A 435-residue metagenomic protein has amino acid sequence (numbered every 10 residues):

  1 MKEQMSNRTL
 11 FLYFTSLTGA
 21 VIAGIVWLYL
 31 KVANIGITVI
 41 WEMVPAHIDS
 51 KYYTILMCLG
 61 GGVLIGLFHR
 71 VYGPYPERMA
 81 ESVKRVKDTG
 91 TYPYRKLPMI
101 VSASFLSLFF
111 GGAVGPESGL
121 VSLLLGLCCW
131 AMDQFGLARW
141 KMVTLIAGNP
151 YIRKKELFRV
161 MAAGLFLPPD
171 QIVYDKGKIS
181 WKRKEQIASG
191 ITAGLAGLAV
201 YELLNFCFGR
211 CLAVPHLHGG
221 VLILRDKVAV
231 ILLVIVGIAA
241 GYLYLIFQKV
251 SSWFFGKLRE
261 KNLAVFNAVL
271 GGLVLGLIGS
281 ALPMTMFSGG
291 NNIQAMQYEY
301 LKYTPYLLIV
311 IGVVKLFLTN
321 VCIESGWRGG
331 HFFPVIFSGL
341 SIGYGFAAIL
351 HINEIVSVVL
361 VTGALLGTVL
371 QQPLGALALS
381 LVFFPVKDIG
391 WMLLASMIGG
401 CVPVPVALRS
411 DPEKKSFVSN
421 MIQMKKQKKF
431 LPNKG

Functional and structural regions predicted by a protein language model:
M1-G435: Alpha-helical transmembrane segments and immediately membrane-proximal extracytoplasmic
